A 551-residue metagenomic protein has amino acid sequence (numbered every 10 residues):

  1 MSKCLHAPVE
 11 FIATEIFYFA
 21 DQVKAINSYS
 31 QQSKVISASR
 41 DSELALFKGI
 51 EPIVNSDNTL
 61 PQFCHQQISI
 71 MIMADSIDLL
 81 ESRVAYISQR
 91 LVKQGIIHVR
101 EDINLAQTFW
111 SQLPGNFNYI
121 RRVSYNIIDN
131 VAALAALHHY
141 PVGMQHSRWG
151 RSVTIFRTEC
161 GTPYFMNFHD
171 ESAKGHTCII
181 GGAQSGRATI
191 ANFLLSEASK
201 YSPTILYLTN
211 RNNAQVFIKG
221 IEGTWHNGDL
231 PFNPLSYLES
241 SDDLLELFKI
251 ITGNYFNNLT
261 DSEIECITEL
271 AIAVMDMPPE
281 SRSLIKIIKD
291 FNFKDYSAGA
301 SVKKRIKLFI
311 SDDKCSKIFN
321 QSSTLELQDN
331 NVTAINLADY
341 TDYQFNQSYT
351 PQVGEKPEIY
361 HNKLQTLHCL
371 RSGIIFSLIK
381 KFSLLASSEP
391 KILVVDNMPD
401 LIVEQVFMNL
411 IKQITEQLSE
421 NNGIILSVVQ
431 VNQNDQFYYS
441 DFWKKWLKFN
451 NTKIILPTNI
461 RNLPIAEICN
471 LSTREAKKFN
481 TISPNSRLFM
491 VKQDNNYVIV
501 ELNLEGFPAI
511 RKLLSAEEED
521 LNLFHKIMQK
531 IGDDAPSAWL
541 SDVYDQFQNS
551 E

Functional and structural regions predicted by a protein language model:
M1-V131: Extended, folded cores of ATP/NTP-driven motor/assembly subunits in large transport and secretion machines
E15-I16, Q94-Q107, W225-P231, I425-V429 (+1 more regions): A generic structural motif
I53-L60, M166-N167, Q321-T324: Short beta-strand/turn micro-motifs at beta-sheet edges
S69-L79, G182-S185, T341, P399: A generic structural motif
T108-Y164, N210, Q215, K219-W225 (+4 more regions): P-loop NTPase motor domains
C160-S196, I205-N213, T224-D229, F345 (+3 more regions): Conserved P-loop NTPase motor cores
F168, T177, L245-K286, F437-E551: P-loop NTPase motor core of the ASCE superfamily
Y201-S202: Conserved SF1/SF2 helicase motif Ia
